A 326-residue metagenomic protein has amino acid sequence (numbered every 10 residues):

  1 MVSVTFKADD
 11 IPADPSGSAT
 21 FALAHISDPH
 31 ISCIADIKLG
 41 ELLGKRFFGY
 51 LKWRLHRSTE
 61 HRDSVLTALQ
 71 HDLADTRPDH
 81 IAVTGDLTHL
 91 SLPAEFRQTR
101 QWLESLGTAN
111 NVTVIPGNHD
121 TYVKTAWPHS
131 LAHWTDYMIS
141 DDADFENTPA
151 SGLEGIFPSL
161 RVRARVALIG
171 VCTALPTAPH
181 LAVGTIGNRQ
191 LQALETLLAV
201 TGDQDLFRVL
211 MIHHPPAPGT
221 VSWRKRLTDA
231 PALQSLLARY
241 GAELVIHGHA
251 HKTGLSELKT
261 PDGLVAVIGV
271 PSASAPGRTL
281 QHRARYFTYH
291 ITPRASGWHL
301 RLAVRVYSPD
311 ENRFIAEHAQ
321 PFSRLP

Functional and structural regions predicted by a protein language model:
V2-F96: N-terminal active-site segment of His-dependent metallophosphoesterases
V2-V4, D14-A19, I291-P326: A short C-terminal boundary segment appended to hydrolase-like catalytic domains
F6-P15, Q98-A193, T288: Extended active-site neighborhood of metal-dependent phosphoesterases/phosphodiesterases
H25-S27, H80-G85, N111-N118, C172 (+3 more regions): Active-site neighborhood of phospho(di)ester-bond hydrolases with catalytic His/Asp-centered motifs
H30-C33, H89-L92, N118-A126, P176-H180 (+3 more regions): Active-site environment of divalent metal-dependent phosphoester hydrolases
R57-H133, M138-F145, P231-S235, R239: Core catalytic region of metal-dependent phosphoesterases/phosphodiesterases, especially metallo-beta-lactamase-like
E104, S222-A295: Conserved beta-sheet core of the metallophosphoesterase superfamily
T177-T185, T201-L244, A250: Active-site-proximal segments of metal-dependent phosphoesterases and phosphodiesterases across multiple
